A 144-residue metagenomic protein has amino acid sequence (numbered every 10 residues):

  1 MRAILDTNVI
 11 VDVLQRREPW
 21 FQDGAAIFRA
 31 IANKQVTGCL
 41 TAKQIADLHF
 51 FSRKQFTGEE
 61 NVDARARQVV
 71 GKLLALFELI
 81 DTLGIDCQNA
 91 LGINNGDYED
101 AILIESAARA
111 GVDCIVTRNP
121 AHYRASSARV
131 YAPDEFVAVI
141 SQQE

Functional and structural regions predicted by a protein language model:
M1-L40, T57-N61, A125, D134-E144: Short, well-structured N-terminal submotif of metal-dependent ribonuclease cores
V9, D47-F51, N89: A general alpha-helix detector
L14, S52, N94, S127: Short, flexible helix/strand-to-coil boundary loops that buttress conserved ligand/catalytic motifs in alpha/beta
A25-R29, R67-V70, L103-I104: Short amphipathic alpha-helical segments and helix-helix/interface helices
C39-A42, T117: Short beta-strand segments at enzyme active-site cores
A42-H49, T57-A64, V70-G71: Glycine/small-residue-rich phosphate/adenosyl-binding loop
D63-D86, Y123-E144: Short acidic, glycine/proline-enriched helix-loop-strand junctions
A75-P120: Active-site neighborhoods of divalent-metal-dependent phosphate/nucleic-acid chemistry enzymes
